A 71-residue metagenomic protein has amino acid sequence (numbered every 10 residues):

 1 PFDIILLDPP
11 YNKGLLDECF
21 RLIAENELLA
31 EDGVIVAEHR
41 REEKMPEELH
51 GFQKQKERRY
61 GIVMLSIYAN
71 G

Functional and structural regions predicted by a protein language model:
P1-G71: Class I S-adenosyl-L-methionine-dependent methyltransferase catalytic core
